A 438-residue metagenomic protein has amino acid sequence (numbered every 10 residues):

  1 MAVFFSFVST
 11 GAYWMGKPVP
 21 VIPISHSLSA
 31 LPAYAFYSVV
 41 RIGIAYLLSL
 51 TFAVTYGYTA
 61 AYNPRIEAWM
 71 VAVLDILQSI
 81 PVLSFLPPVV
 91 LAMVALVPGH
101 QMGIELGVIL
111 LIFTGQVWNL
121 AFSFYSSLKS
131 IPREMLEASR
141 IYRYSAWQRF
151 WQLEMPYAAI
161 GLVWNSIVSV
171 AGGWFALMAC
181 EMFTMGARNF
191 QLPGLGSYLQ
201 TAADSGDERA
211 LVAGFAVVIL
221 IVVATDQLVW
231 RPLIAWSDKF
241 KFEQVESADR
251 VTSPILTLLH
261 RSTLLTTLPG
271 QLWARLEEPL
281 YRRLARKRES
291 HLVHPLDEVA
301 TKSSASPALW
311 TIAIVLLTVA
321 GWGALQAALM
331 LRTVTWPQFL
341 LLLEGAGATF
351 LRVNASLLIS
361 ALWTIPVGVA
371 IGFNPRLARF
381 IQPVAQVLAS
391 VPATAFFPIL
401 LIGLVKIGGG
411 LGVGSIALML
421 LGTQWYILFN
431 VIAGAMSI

Functional and structural regions predicted by a protein language model:
M1-L47, V217-L358, R376: N-terminal, non-cleaved signal-anchor transmembrane helix
W14, V54, Y58, A68-A72 (+12 more regions): Membrane-spanning helices that line or support transport/gating and their immediate boundary helices in channels
F36-A45, L74-Q78, W118, K129 (+8 more regions): Alpha-helical transmembrane segments of multi-pass membrane proteins
R41-A53, L83-P87, P156, I160-E181 (+3 more regions): Hydrophobic alpha-helical transmembrane segments in multi-pass membrane proteins
A45-L74, L343, S356-A385, P398: Transmembrane-helix boundary motif in ABC transporter permease subunits
D75-G115, Q386-T423: Generic hydrophobic transmembrane alpha-helix motif, especially the helices
Q101-S169, G410-I438: Membrane-cytosol interface at the C-terminal ends of specific transmembrane alpha-helices in multi-pass membrane
N165-R231: Non-cytoplasmic
